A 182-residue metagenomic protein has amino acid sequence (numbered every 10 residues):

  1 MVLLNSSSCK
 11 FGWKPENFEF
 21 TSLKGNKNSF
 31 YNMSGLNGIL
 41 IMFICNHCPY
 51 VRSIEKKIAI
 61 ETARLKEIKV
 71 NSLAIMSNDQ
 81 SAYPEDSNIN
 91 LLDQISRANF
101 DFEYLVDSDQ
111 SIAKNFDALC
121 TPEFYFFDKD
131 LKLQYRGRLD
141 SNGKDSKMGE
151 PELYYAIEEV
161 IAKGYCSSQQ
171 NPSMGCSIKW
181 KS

Functional and structural regions predicted by a protein language model:
M1-I161, Y165-Q169, S177-S182: Chalcogenol-based redox active-site neighborhoods
